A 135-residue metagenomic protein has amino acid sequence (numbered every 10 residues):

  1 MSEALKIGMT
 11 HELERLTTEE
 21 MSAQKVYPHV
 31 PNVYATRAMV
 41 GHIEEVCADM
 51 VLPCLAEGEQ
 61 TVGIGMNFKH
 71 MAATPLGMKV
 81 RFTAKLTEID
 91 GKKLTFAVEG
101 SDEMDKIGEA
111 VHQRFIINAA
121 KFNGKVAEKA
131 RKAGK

Functional and structural regions predicted by a protein language model:
M1-A35: Catalytic strand-loop segment that frames the active site of acyl-thioester-processing enzymes
M9-H11, V62-M66, M78-F82, K92-L94 (+1 more regions): A generic structural signal for short beta-strands and their flanking turns/coil linkers
H11-R15, M66-H70, A84, V98 (+1 more regions): A structural signal for short, well-ordered beta-strand segments
T17-E19, A72, I116-N118: Non-catalytic surface loops within mature trypsin-like serine protease
T36-V40: Conserved N-terminal beta-strand and adjoining loop/helix that marks the start of the Nudix/MutT-like hydrolase domain
C47-R81: Hydrophobic beta-strand-centered segment that forms part of the acyl-chain substrate-binding groove
L76, K85-K135: HotDog/MaoC-like acyl-thioester-processing domains
